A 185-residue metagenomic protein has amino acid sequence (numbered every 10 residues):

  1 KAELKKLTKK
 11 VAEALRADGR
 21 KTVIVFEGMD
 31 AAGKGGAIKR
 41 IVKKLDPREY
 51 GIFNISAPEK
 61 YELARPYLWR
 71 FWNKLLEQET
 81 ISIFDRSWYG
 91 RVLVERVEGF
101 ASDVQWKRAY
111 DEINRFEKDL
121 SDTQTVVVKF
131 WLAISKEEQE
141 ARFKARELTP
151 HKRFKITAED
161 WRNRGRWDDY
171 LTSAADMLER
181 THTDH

Functional and structural regions predicted by a protein language model:
K1-H185: Glycine-rich phosphate-binding loop of ATP-dependent small-molecule kinases
